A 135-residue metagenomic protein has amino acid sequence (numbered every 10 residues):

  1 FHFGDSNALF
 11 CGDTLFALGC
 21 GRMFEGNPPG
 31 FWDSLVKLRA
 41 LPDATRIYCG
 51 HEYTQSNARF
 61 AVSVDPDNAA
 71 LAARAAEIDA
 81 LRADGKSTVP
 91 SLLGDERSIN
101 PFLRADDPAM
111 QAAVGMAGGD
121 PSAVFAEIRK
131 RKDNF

Functional and structural regions predicted by a protein language model:
F1-T14, L18-F24, P28-W32: His/Asp/Glu-rich metal-coordinating catalytic cores of metallo-dependent phosphodiesterases/hydrolases acting on
L9-G12, R46-G50: Active-site neighborhood of phospho(di)ester-bond hydrolases with catalytic His/Asp-centered motifs
F16-G19, E52-S56: Active-site environment of divalent metal-dependent phosphoester hydrolases
N27-S34, Y53-N57: Internal, well-ordered alpha-helical segments in soluble enzyme and binding-protein domains
V36-R46, Q55-F135: Accessory terminal helices/loops
